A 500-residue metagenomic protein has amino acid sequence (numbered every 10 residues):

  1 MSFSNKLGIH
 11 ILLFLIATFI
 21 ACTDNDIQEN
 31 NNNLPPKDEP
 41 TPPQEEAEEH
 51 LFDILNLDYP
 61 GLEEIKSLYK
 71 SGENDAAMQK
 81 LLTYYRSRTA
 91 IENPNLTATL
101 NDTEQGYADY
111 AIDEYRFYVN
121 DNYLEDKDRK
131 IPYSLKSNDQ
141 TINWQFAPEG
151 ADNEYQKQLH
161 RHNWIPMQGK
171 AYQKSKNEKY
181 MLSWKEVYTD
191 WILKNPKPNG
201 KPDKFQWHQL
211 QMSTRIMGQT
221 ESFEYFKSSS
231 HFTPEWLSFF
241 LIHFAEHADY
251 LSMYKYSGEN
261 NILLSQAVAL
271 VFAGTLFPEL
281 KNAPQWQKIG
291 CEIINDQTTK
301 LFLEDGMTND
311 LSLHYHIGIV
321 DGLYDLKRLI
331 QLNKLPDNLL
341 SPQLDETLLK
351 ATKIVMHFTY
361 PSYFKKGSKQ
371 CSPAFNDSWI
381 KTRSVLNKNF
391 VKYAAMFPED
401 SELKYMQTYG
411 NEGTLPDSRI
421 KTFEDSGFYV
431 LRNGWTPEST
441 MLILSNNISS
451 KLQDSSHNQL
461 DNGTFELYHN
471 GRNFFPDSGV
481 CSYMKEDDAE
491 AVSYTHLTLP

Functional and structural regions predicted by a protein language model:
M1-I11: Bacterial N-terminal signal peptides that target proteins for export
H10-F19: Bacterial N-terminal signal peptides
F19-E46: Bacterial Sec-dependent N-terminal signal peptides
P42-E125: Extreme N-terminal leader/anchor segments
A147-L349: Aromatic-lined, polymer-binding surfaces characteristic of secreted/periplasmic polysaccharide-degrading enzymes
L303, M307-F475: Carbohydrate-active enzyme catalytic cores, enriched for enzymes that act on polyanionic acidic polysaccharides
K451-S455, C481-Y494: Covalent nucleotidyltransferase core used to form phosphodiester bonds in nucleic acids
T495-P500: Conserved small/polar residues in nucleotide/adenosyl-binding loops
